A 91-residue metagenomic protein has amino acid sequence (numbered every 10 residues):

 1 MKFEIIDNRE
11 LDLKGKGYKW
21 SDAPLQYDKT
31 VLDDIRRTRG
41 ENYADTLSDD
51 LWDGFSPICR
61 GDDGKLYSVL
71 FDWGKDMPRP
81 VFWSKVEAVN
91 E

Functional and structural regions predicted by a protein language model:
M1-K2, E87-E91: Short intrinsically disordered terminal tails
F3, D7-L11, D22, V81: Cysteine-centric segments in proteins
N8-E10, D62, G74, V89-E91: Generic structural motif
Y18-S84: Acidic, low-complexity, intrinsically disordered interaction modules
